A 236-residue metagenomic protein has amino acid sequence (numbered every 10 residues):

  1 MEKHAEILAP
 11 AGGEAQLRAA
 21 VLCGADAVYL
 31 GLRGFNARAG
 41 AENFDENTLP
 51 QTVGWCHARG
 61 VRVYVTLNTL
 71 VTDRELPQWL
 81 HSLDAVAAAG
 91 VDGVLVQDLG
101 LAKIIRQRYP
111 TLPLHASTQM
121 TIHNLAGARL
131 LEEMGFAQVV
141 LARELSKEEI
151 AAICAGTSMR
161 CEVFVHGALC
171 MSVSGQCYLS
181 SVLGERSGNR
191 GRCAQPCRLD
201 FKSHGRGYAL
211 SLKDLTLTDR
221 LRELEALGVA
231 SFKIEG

Functional and structural regions predicted by a protein language model:
E2-I122, V140-E144, E149-S231: Active-site pocket-lining/capping segments in soluble small-molecule metabolic enzymes
L125-A126: Conserved nucleotide-cofactor-binding alpha/beta core module
